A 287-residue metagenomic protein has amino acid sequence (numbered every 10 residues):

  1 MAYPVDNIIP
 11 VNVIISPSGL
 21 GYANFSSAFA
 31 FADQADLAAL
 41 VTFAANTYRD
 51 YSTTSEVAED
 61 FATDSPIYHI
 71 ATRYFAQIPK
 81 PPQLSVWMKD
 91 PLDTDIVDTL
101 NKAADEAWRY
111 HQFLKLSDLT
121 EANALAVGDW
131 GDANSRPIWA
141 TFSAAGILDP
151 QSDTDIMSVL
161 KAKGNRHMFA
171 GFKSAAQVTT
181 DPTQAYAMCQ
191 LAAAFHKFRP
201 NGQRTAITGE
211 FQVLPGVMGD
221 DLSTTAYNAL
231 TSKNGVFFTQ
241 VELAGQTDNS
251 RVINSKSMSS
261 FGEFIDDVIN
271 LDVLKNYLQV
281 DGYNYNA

Functional and structural regions predicted by a protein language model:
M1-A287: Surface-exposed assembly/interface segments
